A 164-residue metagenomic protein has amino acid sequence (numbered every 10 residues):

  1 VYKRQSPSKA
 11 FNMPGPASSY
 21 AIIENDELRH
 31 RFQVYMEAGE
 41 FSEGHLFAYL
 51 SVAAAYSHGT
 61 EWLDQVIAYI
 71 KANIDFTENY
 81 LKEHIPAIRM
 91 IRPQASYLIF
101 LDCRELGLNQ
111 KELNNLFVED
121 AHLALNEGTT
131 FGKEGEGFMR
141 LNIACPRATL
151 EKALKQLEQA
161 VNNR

Functional and structural regions predicted by a protein language model:
K3, E78, A87-M90, A124-T129: A short linear hydrophobic-aromatic micro-motif
K3-K71, V161: Conserved core segment of the aminotransferase class I/II
N12-M13, G44, I91-P93, G132-G135: Short, flexible turn/loop "capping" segments at secondary-structure junctions
P16-A17, A95-Y97, G137-M139: Short amphipathic alpha-helical segments
D26, E105-G107, P146-A148: Helix N-cap motif at beta-to-alpha junctions
A53, A68-E78, M90-C103: Conserved glycine-rich beta-strand-loop-beta hairpin in the small C-terminal domain of fold type I
L116-L125, F131-R164: PLP-dependent enzyme catalytic core of the Aspartate aminotransferase-like
